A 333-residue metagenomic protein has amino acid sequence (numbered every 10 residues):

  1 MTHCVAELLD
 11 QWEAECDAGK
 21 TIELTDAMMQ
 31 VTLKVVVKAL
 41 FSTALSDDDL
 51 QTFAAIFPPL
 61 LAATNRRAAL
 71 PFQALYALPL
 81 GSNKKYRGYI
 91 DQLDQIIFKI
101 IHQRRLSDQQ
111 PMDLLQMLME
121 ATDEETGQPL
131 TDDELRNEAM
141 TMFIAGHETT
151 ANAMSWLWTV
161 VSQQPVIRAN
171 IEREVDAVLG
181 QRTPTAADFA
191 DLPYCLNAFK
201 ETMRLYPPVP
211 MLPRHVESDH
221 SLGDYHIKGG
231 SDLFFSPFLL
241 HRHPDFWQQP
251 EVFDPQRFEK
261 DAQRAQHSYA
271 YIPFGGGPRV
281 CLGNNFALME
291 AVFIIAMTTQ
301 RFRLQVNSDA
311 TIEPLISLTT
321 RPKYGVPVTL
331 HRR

Functional and structural regions predicted by a protein language model:
M1-N152, N170, T319: Cytochrome P450 heme-thiolate monooxygenase catalytic core
V5, A55-P58, D176-P184, S218 (+2 more regions): Cytochrome P450 proximal C-terminal region
Q95, K99, R182-G223: Conserved cytochrome P450 K-helix E-x-x-R motif and the immediately C-terminal K′/meander segment
R105-Q109, A186-P193, C281-G283: Conserved, non-catalytic sequence blocks in retroelement Pol enzymes and Pol-derived host proteins
T149-R168, E172-E174, N285-R301: Cytochrome P450 catalytic-core helices
F235-A262: Conserved cytochrome P450 K-helix/beta-meander segment immediately N-terminal to the heme-binding cysteine loop
